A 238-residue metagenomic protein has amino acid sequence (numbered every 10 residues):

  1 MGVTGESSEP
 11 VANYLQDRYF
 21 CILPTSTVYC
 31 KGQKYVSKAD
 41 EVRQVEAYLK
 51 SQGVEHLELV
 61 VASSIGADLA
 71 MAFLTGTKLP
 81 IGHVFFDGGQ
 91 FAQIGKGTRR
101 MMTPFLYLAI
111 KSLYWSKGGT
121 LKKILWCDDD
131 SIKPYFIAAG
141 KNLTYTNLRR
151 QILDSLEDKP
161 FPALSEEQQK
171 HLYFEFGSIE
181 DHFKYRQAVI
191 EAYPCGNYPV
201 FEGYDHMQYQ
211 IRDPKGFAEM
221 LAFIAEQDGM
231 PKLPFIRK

Functional and structural regions predicted by a protein language model:
M1-K31: Conserved HGGG/HGGXW glycine-rich cap/lid loop of the alpha/beta-hydrolase fold
I22-L59: Active-site loop/oxyanion-hole signature of alpha/beta-hydrolase fold enzymes
V61-A70: Gly/Ala-rich beta-loop-alpha elbow adjacent to hydrolase catalytic centers
T75-S112: Flexible "cap/lid" loop of the alpha/beta hydrolase fold
K96-G97, L113-E166: Conserved alpha/beta-hydrolase catalytic His-Asp/Glu region
L153-E191: Conserved serine/cysteine hydrolase catalytic core
Y193-M207: Catalytic histidine neighborhood in serine/cysteine hydrolases with alpha/beta-hydrolase-type architecture
Y204-F217: Catalytic histidine-centered segment of alpha/beta-hydrolase-like enzymes
